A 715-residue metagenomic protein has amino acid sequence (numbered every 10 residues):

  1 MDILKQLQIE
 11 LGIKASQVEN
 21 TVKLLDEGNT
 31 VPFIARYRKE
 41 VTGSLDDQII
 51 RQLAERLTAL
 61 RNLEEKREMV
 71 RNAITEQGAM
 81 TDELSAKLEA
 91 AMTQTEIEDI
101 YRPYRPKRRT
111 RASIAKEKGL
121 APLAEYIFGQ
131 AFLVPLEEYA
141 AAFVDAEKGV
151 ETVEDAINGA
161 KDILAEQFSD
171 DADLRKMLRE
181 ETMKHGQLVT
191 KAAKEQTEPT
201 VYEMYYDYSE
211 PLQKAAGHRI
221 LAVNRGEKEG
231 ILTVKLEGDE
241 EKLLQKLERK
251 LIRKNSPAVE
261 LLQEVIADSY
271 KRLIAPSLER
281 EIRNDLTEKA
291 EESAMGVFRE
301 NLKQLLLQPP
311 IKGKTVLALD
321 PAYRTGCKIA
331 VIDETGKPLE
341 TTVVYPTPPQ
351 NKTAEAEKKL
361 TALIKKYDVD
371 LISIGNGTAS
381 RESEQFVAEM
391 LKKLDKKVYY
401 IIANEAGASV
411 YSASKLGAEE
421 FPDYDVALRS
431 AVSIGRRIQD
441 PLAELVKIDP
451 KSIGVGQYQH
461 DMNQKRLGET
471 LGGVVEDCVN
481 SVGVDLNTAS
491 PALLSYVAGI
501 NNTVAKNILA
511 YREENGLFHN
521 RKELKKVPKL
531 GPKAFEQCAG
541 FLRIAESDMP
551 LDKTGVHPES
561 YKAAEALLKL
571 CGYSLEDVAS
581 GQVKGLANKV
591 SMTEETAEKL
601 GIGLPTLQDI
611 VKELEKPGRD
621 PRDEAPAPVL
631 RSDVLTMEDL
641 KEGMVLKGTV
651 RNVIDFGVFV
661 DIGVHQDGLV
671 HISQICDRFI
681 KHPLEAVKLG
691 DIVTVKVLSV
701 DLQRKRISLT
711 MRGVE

Functional and structural regions predicted by a protein language model:
V18, T341-P348, L371, A413-V426 (+6 more regions): Short beta-alpha connecting loops at secondary-structure transitions that line or flank enzyme active sites
K23-D26, P103, I114-E117, A222-G226 (+16 more regions): Replace "in large, NTP-powered and nucleic-acid-processing enzymes" with "in large, NTP-powered factors and other
T30-V31, T42, D46-S113, K118-E147 (+4 more regions): Accessory alpha-helical DNA-binding modules that contact the DNA backbone or grooves
I49-R51, L63-A73, Q77-A318, A322-S412 (+2 more regions): Duplex nucleic acid-engaging cores and interfaces of nucleic-acid transaction enzymes
E96, I401, G407, S412-V482 (+1 more regions): Long, charge-rich intrinsically disordered scaffolds of nucleic-acid metabolism proteins
Y139-V153, Y208-S209, K228, L243-Y270 (+4 more regions): Low-complexity, acidic/Ser/Thr- and charged residue-rich accessory regions of DNA metabolism proteins
E180-Q187, L319-Y323, T378-A379, A403-V410 (+5 more regions): A glycine-rich phosphate-binding loop feature that marks nucleotide/adenosyl-phosphate handling sites
E281-R299, S452-G483, E598-E642: Long, charged amphipathic helices and adjacent flexible linkers at domain junctions
